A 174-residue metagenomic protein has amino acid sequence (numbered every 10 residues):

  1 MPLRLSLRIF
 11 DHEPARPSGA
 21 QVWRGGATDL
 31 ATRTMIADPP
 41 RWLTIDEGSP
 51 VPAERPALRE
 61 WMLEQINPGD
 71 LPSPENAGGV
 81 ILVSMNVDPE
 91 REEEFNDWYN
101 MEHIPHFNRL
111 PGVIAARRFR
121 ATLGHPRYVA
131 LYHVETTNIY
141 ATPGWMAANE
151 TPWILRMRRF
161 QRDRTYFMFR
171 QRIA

Functional and structural regions predicted by a protein language model:
M1-A174: Macromolecular interaction modules
